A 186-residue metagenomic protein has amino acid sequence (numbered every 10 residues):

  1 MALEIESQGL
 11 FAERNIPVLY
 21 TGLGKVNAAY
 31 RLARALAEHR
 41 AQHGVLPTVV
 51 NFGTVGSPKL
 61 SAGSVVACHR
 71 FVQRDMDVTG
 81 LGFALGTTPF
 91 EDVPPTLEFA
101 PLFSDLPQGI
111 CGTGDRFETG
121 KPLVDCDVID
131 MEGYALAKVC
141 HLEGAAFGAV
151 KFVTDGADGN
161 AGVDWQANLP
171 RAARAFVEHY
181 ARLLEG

Functional and structural regions predicted by a protein language model:
L3-I5: Gly/serine-rich nucleotide phosphate-binding loop at the start of the catalytic core of nucleotide/ADP-ribose-handling
S7-G186: Glycine-rich phosphate- or other oxyanion-binding loops that anchor nucleotides, phosphorylated ligands
